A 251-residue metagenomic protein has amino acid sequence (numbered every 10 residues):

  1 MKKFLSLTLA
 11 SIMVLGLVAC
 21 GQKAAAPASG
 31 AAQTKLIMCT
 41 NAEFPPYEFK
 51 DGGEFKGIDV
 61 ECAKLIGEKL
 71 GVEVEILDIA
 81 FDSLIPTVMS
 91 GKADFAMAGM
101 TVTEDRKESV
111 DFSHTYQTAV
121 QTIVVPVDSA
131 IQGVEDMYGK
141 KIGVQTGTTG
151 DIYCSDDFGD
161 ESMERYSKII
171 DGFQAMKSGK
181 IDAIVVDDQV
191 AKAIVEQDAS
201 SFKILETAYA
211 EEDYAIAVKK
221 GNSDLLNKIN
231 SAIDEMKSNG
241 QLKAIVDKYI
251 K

Functional and structural regions predicted by a protein language model:
M1-K35: Short, low-complexity disordered leader/linker segments with a strong preference for bacterial N-terminal type II
A24-A26, E73, T149-S167, F202-A208 (+1 more regions): Ligand-binding clefts/hinges and TM-proximal coupling segments of bilobed small-molecule sensing domains
G30-G99: Extracytoplasmic small-molecule ligand-binding "clamshell" domains of the periplasmic binding protein/Venus flytrap
A42, Q117-V125, K192-D234, K251: Periplasmic-binding protein-like
V60-K69, D128, K141, T146-T149 (+1 more regions): Extended ligand-binding regions for polar small-molecule ligands
E68, E73-D136, F202-K203, T207-A208: Acidic, polar ligand-binding/catalytic clefts
E75-T87, S129, T146-T149, E164-S178 (+2 more regions): Short helix-initiation/N-cap motifs at beta->coil->alpha
M100-E108, Y153-S155, D182-E211: A ligand-binding cleft/hinge motif common to bilobed small-molecule-binding domains
